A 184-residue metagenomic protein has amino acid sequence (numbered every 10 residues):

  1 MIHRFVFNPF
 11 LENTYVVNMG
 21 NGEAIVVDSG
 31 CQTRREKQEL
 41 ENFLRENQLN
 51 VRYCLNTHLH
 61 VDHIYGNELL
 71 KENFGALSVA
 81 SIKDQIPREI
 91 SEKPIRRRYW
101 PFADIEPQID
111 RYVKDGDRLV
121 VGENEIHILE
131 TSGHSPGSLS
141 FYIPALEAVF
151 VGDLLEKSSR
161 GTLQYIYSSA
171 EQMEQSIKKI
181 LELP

Functional and structural regions predicted by a protein language model:
M1-N47, S140-G152, K157: Conserved beta-strand hairpin/beta-sheet module of binuclear metal-dependent hydrolase folds, prominently
F10-L11, E106, G122, S135: Short, basic and Ser/Thr-rich N-terminal targeting/leader segments
V17, T57, T131: Conserved S/T- and glycine-rich ATP-binding loop of Class I adenylate-forming
A24, C54, L77, E130 (+1 more regions): Hydrophobic "anchor" residues on beta-strands that sit immediately upstream of conserved functional sites
C31-G122: Active-site HxH/HxHxD metal-binding segment of metal-dependent hydrolases
C31-Q32, R118, E125-P184: Metallo-beta-lactamase
